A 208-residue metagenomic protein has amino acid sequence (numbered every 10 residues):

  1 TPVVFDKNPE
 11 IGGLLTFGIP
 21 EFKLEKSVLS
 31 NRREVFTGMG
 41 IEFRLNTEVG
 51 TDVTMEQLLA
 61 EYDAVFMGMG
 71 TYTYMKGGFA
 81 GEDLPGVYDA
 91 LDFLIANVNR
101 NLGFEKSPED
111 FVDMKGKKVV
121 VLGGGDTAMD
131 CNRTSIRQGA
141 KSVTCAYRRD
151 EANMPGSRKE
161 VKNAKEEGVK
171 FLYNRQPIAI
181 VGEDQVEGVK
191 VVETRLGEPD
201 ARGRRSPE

Functional and structural regions predicted by a protein language model:
T1, G103-A140: Rossmann-like NAD(P)H-binding beta-loop-alpha module
P2-T16, V143-A152: Glycine-rich FAD pyrophosphate-binding loop
G12, Y74-K76, M129: Conserved protein kinase catalytic core
T16-F17, G77-G81, N132-T134, R158: Short amphipathic alpha-helical segments
G18-K23: Short glycine-enriched, charge-decorated loop/helix-capping segments at active-site entrances that position
S27-M75, D92, V98-D110, R137-E208: A Rossmann-like FAD-binding core segment of flavoenzymes
G78-I95: A short, gly/pro- and small-residue-rich
